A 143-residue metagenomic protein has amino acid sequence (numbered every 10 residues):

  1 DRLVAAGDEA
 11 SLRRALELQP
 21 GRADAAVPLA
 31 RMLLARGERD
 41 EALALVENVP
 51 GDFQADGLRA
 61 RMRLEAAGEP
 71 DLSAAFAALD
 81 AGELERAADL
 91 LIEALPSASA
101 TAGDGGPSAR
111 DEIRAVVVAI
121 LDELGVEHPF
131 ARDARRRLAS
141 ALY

Functional and structural regions predicted by a protein language model:
D1-Y143: Non-globular targeting/processing and membrane-anchoring segments
